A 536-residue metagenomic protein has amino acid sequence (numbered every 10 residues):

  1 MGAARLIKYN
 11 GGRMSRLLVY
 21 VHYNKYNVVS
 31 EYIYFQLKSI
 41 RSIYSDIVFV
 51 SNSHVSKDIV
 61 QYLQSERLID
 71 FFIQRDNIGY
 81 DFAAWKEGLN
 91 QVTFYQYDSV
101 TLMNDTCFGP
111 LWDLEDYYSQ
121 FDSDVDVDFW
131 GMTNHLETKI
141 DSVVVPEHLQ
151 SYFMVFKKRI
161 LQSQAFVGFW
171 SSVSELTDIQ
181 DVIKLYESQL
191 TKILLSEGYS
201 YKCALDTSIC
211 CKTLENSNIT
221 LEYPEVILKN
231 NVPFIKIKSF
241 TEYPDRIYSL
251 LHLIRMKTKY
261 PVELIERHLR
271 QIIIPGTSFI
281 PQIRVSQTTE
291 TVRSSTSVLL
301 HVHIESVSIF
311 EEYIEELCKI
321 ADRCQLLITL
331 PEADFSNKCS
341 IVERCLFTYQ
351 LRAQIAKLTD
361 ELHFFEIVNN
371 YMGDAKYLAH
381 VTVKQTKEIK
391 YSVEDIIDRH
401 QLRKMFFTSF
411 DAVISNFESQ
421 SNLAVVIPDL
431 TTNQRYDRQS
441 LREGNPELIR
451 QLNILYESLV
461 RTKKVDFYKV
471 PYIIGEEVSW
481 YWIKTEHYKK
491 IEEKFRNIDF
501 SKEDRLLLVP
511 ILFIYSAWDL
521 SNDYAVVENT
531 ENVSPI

Functional and structural regions predicted by a protein language model:
I7-I536: ER/Golgi luminal nucleotide-sugar-dependent glycosyltransferases, focusing on the catalytic module
